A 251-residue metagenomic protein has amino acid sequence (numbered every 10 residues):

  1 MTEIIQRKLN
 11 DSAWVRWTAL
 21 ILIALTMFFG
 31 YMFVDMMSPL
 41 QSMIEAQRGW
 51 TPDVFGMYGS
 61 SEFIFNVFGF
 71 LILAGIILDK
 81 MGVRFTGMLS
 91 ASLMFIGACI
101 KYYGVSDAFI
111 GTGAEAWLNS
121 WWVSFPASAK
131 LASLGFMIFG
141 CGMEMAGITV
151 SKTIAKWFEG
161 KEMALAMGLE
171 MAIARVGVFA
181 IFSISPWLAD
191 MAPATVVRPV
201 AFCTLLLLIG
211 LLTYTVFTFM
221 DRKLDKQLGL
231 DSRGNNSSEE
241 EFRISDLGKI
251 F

Functional and structural regions predicted by a protein language model:
T18-P52: Extracytoplasmic
Y31, D35, S124, S128 (+2 more regions): Small-residue-rich segments within alpha-helical transmembrane domains of MFS-like 12-TM solute carriers
S60-I76: Central cavity-lining transmembrane alpha-helices of secondary-active solute carriers, predominantly the Major
S92-F125: C-terminal ends and interior cores of transmembrane alpha-helices in multi-pass membrane transporters/permeases
A129, G135-I173: Cytoplasmic helix-loop-helix junction between adjacent transmembrane helices in 12-TM secondary transporters
E170-D225: Helix-loop-helix hairpin linking two adjacent transmembrane segments in secondary transporters
T218-L247: Flexible cytoplasmic inter-helical loops of multi-pass small-molecule transporters
